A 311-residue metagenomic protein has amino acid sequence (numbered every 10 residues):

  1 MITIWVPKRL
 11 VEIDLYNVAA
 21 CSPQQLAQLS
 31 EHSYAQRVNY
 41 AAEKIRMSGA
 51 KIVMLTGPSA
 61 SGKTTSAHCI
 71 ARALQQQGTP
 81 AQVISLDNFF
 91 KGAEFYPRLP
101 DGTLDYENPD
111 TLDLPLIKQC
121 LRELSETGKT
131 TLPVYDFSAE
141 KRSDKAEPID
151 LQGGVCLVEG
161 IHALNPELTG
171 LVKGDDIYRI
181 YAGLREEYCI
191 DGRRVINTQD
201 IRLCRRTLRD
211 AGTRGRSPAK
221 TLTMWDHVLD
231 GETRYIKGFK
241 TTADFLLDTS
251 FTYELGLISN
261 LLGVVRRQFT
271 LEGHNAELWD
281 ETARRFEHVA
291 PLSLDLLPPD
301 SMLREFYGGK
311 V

Functional and structural regions predicted by a protein language model:
M1-Y40: Charged, amphipathic alpha-helical linker segments immediately N-terminal to NTP-binding catalytic cores
I2-T3, P23, Q28, T169-V311: Conserved NTP phosphate-binding and transfer environment spanning the P-loop NTPase/kinase superfamily
M47-G49, K118-D176, L222-F239: Glycine-rich phosphate-binding loop used to anchor ATP phosphates in small-molecule kinases, encompassing both
V53-L55: Hydrophobic anchor at the beta1->P-loop junction of P-loop NTPases
K63: Conserved lysine of the Walker
S66-I70, S85: Hydrophobic positions on the alpha1 helix immediately C-terminal to the Walker A/P-loop
R72-Q82: Post-Walker A helix-loop "phosphate-sensing" segment adjacent to the P-loop in P-loop NTPases
Q82-I84, K91-E140: Conserved nucleotide-sensing/catalytic segment adjacent to the nucleotide-binding pocket in NTP-handling enzymes
